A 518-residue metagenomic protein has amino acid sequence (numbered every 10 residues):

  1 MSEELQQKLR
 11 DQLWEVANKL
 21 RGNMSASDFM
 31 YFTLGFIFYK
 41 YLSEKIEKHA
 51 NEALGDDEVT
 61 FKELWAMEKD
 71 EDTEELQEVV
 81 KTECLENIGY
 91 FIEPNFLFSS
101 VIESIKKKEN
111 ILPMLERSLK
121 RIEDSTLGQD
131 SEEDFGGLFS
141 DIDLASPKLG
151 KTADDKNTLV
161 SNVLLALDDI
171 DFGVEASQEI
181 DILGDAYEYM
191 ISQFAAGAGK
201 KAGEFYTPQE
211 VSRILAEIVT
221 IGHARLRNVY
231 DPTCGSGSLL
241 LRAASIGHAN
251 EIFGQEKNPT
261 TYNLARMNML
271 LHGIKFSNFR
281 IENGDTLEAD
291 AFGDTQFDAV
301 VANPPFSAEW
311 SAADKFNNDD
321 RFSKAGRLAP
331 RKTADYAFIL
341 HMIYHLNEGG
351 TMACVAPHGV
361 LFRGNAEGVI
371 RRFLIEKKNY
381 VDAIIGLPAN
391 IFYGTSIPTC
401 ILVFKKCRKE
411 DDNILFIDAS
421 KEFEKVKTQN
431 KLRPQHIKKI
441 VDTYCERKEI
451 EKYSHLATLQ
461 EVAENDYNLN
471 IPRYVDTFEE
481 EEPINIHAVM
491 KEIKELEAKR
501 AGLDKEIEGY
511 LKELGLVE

Functional and structural regions predicted by a protein language model:
M1-V219, S277-T286, A291, G386-N390 (+2 more regions): Non-catalytic, mostly N-terminal accessory regions of nucleic-acid modification and defense proteins
E4, D290, D294-E518: A conserved structural/catalytic subdomain of Rossmann-like adenosyl-cofactor enzymes
K40-A50, F194, H223, G247 (+4 more regions): A generic secondary-structure signal for well-formed alpha-helical elements
A195-A198, N250-E251, E424-K425: Short small-residue beta-strand/loop micro-motif enriched in glycine and branched aliphatics
K201-A302, S307-F316, F322-A325, Y336-A337 (+2 more regions): Conserved S-adenosyl-L-methionine
